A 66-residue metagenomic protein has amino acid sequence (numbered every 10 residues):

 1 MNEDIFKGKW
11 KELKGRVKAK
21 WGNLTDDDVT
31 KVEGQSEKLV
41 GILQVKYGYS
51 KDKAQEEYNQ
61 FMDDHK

Functional and structural regions predicted by a protein language model:
M1-K66: Intrinsically disordered, low-complexity, hydrophilic segments
